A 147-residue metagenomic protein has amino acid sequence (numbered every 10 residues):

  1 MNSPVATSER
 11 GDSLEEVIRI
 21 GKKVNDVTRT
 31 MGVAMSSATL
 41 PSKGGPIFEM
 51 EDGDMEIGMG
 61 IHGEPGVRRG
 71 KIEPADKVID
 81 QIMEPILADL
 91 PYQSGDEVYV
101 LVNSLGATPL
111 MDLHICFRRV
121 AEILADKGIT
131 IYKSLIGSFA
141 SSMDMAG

Functional and structural regions predicted by a protein language model:
M1-H62: Internal, active-site/partner-interface "lid" segment
M1-V5, I18, K22-N25, D76 (+2 more regions): Predominant activation on well-ordered alpha-helical scaffold segments within soluble catalytic domains
S8-G11, G63-P65, S104-P109: A generic structural motif
E16, E49, K71-P74, D112: Short, contiguous, pocket-lining structural segments that sit at or immediately flank catalytic/ligand-binding sites
V24, T28, M35, M55-M59 (+5 more regions): Generic structural hydrophobic/aromatic packing signal, biased to beta-strands
E56-G66, G106, G137: Glycine-centered flexibility motif
G66-I79: Active-site pocket-shaping loop/turn-to-helix segments
P85-G147: C-terminal non-catalytic interaction/assembly regions of soluble proteins
